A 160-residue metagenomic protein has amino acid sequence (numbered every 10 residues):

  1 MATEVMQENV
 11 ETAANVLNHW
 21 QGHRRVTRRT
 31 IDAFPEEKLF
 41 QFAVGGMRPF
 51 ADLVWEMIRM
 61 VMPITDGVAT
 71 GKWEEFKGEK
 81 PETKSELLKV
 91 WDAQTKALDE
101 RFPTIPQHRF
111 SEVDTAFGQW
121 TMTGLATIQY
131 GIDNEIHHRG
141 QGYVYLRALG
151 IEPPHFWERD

Functional and structural regions predicted by a protein language model:
A2-T3, A13, L17-I31, E36-E79 (+1 more regions): Short, contiguous alpha-helical
E8, H19-H23, V90-A93: Soluble or luminal CAZymes and related metallo-dependent hydrolases
P35, D99, P103-P106, G150: Secondary-structure transition/hinge residues
D66-T104: Helix-adjacent hinge/juxtasegments
P103-G118: Acidic catalytic patch
